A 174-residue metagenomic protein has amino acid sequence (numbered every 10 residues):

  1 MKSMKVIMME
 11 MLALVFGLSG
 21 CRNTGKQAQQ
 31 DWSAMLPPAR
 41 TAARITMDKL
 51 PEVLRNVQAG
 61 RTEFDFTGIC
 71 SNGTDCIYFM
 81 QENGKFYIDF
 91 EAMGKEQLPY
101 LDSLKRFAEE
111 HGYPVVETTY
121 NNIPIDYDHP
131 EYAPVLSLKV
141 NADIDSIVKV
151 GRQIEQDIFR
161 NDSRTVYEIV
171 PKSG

Functional and structural regions predicted by a protein language model:
M1-M8: Bacterial N-terminal signal peptides that target proteins for export
S19-G20: C-terminal motif of bacterial Sec signal peptides marking the signal peptidase cleavage site
G25-G174: Structured alpha/beta or helical-core interaction and ligand-binding surfaces enriched in interleaved
